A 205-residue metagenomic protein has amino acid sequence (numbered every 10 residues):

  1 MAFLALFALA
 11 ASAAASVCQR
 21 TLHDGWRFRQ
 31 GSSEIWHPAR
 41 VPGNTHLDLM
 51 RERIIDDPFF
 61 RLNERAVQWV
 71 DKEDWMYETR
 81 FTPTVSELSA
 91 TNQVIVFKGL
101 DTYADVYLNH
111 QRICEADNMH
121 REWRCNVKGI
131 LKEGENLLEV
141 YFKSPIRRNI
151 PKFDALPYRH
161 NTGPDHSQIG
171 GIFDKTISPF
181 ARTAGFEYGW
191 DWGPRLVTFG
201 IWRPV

Functional and structural regions predicted by a protein language model:
M1-A5, T45-H46, P58, E115: Terminal low-complexity, poorly structured segments
A2-A15: Cleavable N-terminal signal peptides of Sec/SRP-targeted secreted and luminal proteins
C18-S32, H46-L47, E52-R53, K72-P204: Accessory beta-strand-rich segments of carbohydrate-active enzymes
S32-S33, F60: Carbohydrate-interacting regions of secretory-pathway proteins
I35-G43: Short Gly/aromatic-enriched secondary-structure transition segments
P42, P58, N126-V127: Helix N-cap / beta->alpha transition motif
D57-W69: Surface-exposed, low-complexity/disordered Ser/Thr/Gly/Pro/Asn-rich loops and linkers
